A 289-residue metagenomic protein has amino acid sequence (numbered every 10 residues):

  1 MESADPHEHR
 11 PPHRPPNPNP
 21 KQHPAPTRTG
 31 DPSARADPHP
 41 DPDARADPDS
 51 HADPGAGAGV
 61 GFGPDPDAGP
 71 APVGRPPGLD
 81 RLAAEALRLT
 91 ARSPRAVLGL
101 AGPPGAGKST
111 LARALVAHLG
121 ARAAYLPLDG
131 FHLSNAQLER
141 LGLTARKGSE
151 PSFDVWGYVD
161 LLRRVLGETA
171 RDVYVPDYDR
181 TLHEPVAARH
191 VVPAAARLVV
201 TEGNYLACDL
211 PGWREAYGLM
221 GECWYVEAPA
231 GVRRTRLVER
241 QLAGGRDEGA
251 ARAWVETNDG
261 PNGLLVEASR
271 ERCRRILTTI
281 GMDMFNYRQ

Functional and structural regions predicted by a protein language model:
M1-R14, H23-T29, A34, G63-L98: Extreme N-terminal, non-catalytic leader segments that precede Walker-type/kinase nucleotide-binding cores
G102: The Walker A (P-loop) glycine that initiates the GxxxxGKT/S ATP-binding motif of P-loop NTPases
G105: Walker A (P-loop) phosphate-binding loop of P-loop NTPases
K108: Conserved lysine of the Walker
L111: Hydrophobic positions on the alpha1 helix immediately C-terminal to the Walker A/P-loop
P127, S134-L182: Conserved nucleotide-sensing/catalytic segment adjacent to the nucleotide-binding pocket in NTP-handling enzymes
L182-R240: ATP-dependent NMP and nucleoside kinases share a basic, alpha-helical "lid"
A188, P211-R214, L242-Q289: Small-molecule kinase domains that catalyze NTP-dependent phosphoryl transfer to phosphate-bearing small molecules
